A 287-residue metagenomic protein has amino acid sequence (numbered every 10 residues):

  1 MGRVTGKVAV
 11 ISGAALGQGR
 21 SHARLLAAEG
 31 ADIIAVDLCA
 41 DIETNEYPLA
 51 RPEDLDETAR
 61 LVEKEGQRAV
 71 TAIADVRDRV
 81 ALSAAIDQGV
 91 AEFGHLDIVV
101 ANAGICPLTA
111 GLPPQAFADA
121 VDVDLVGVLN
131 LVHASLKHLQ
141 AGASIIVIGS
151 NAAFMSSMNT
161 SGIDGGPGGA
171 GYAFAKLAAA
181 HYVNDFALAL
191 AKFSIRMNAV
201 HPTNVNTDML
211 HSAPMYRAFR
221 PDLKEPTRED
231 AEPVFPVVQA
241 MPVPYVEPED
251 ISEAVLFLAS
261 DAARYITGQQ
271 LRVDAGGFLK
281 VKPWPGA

Functional and structural regions predicted by a protein language model:
G2-A40: Canonical Rossmann dinucleotide-binding motif of NAD(H)/NADP(H)-dependent dehydrogenases/reductases, specifically
I105-T109, I146-K192, T203-N206, S212: Catalytic loop of short-chain dehydrogenase/reductase
L108-V121, F235: Substrate-binding pocket helix/loop in short-chain dehydrogenase/reductase
K137, L188-A189, R264: Alpha-helical segment proximal to the catalytic Tyr-Lys
A191, R196, I266-G268: Short, small/polar-rich loop/turn modules that mediate ligand/substrate recognition or access, typified
K224-E229, Q239-I251: A conserved structural motif in NAD(P)-dependent oxidoreductases
P242, V255-L256, D261, T267-A287: Short C-terminal tail/terminal secondary-structure segment of NAD(P)H-dependent dehydrogenase/reductase domains
